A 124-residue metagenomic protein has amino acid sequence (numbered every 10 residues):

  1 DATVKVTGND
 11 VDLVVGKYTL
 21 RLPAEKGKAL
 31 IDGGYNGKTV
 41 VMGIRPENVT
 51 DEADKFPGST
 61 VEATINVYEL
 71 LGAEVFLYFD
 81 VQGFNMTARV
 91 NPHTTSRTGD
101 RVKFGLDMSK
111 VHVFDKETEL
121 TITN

Functional and structural regions predicted by a protein language model:
T3-N124: Non-catalytic connector elements of ABC transporters
